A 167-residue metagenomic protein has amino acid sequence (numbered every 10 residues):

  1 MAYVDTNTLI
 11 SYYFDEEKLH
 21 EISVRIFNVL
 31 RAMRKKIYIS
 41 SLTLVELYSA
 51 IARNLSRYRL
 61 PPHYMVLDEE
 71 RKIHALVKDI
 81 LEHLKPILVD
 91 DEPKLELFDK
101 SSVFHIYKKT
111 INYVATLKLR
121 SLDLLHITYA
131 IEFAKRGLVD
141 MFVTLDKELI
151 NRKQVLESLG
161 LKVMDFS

Functional and structural regions predicted by a protein language model:
M1, Y113-T116, I127-S167: Acidic, PIN/NYN-like endoribonuclease modules and their adjacent C-terminal/linker elements
M1-K72, D165-S167: Short, well-structured N-terminal submotif of metal-dependent ribonuclease cores
V4, Y38-I39, S121-L124, T144: Short beta-strand scaffold positions
T8, T43, H126, E148-L149: Alpha-helix capping/helix-boundary segments
D15, A75-L117, L124-T128: Acidic catalytic patch
Y38, E96-F98, K162-M164: General small-molecule cofactor/ligand-binding pocket signal
S49-P62, L84-V89, T128-A134: Short regulatory "switch" loops immediately downstream of catalytic or recognition motifs within protein catalytic
